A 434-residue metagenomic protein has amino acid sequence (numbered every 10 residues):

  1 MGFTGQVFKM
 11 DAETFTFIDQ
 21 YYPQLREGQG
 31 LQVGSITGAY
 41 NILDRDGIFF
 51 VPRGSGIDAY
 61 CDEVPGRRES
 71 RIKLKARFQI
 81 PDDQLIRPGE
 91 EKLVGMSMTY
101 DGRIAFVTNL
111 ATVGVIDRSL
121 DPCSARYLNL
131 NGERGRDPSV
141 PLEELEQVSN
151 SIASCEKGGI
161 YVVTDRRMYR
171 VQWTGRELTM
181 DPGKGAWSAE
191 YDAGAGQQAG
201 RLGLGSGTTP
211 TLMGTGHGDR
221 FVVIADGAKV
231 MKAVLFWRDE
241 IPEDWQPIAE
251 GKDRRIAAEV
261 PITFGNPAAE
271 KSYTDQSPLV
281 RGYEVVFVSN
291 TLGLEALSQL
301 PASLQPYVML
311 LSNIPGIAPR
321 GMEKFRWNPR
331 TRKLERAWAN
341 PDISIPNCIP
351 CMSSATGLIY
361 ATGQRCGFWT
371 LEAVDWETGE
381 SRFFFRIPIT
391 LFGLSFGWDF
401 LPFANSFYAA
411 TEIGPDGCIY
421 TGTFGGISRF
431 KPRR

Functional and structural regions predicted by a protein language model:
M1-G2, G47-P52, D58, D101-T108 (+8 more regions): Short beta-strand elements that form the blades of beta-propeller/WD-repeat-like and other beta-sheet-rich scaffold
M1-G2, Q6, D11-Q32, G66-I86 (+6 more regions): Aromatic (tryptophan-biased) beta-strands that constitute blades/sheets of beta-rich domains
G2-E13, G54-R67, T108-D117, D165-T174 (+4 more regions): Structural motif
R26-L43, P81-S97, S139-C155, A199 (+5 more regions): Repeated scaffold domains used in trafficking and secretory/extracellular systems, primarily beta-propellers
R45-A189, A195-A199: Long, acidic/polar, low-complexity amphipathic helices and coiled-coil-like
A153-E270: Long, internal scaffold/assembly segments composed of regular secondary structure
D219-D226, K232, Y273-F396: Loop/turn-rich, solvent-exposed surfaces of beta-rich toroidal or solenoidal domains
W398-R434: Blade-level signature of beta-propeller repeat domains, shared across WD40, Kelch, NHL, RCC1 and BNR/Asp-box propellers
